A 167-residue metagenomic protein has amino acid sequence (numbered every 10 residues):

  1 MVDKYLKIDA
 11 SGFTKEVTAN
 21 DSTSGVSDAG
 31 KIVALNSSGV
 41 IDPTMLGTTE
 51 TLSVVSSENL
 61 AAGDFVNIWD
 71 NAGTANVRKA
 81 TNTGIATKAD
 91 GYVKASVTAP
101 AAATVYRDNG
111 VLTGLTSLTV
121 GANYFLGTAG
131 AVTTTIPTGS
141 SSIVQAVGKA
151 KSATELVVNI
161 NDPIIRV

Functional and structural regions predicted by a protein language model:
M1-L52, A86: Fibrous stalk/shaft segments of extracellular and virion attachment machinery
V2-K4, A29, L46-V167: Glycine-anchored, exposed beta-strand/edge motif detector
